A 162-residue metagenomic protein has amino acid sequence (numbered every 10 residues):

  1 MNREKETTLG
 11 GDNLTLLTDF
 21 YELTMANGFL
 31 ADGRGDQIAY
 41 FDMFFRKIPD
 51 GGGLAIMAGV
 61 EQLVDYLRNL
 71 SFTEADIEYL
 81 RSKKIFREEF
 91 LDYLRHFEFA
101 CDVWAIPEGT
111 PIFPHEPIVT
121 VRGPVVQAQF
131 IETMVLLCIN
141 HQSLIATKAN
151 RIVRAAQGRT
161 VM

Functional and structural regions predicted by a protein language model:
M1-M162: Ordered alpha/beta subdomains of enzyme catalytic regions
